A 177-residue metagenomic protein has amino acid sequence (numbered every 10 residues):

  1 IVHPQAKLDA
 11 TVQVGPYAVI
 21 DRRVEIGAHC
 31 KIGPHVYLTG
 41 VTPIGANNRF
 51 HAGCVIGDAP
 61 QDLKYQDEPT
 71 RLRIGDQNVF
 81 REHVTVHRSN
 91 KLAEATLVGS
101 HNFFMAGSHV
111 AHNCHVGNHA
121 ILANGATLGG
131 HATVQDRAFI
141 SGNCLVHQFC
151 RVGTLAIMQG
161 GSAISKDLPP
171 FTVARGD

Functional and structural regions predicted by a protein language model:
I1-A174: Structural signal for interior beta-strand "rungs" in well-ordered beta-sheet cores of soluble enzyme domains
